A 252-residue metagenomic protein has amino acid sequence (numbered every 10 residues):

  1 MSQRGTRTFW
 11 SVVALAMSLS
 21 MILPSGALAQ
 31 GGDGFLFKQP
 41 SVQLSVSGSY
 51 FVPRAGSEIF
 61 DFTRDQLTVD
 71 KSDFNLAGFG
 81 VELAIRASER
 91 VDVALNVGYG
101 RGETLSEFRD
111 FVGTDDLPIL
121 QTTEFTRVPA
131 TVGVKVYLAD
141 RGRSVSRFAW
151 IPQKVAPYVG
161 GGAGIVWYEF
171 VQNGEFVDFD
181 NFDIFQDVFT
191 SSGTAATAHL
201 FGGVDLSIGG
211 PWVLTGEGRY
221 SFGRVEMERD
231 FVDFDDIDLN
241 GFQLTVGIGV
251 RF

Functional and structural regions predicted by a protein language model:
M1-K38: Cleavable N-terminal export/targeting peptides
G26-I85, F170, G247-F252: Short glycine/proline- and aromatic-enriched beta-strand/turn motifs that initiate or cap beta-hairpins
Q30, G48, A84-V177, T245 (+1 more regions): Gram-negative (and chloroplast) outer-membrane scaffold detector with strong preference for beta-barrel transmembrane
G32, R64-D70, D115-T123, S146 (+2 more regions): Extracellular loop and loop/strand-boundary signature of outer-membrane beta-barrel proteins
Q39-S41, R86-R90, P152-A156, G209-V213 (+1 more regions): Strand-connecting loop/turn motifs
P40-V42, D73-F79, E124-A130, V155 (+2 more regions): Residues that define the transmembrane beta-barrel architecture of outer-membrane proteins
S57-D65, R109-L117, F176-F185, F222-E228: Flexible, solvent-exposed coil segments and beta strand-coil junctions, predominantly the extracellular/periplasmic
G102-T104, P118, L200, G209-F252: Predominantly the C-terminal beta-signal and adjacent terminal strand-loop region of outer-membrane beta-barrel
